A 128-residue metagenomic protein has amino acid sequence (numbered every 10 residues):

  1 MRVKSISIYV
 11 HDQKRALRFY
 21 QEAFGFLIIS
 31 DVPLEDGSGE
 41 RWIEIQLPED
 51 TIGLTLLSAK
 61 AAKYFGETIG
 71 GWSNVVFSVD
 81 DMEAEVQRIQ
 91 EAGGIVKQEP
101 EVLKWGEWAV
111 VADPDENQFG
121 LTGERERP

Functional and structural regions predicted by a protein language model:
M1-S5, G70-N74: Short, solvent-exposed beta-strand edge segments and adjacent coil->beta transition regions
K4-I8, V32-P33, R41, F77 (+1 more regions): Vicinal oxygen chelate
S7-I52: Core segments of cupin and vicinal oxygen chelate
D12-Q13, D80-E83: Helix N-cap motif at beta-to-alpha junctions
F19, E83-R88: Short amphipathic alpha-helices within nucleic acid-binding modules
I29, G39-E40, L57-G66: A short, acidic/glycine-rich surface segment
I45, L54-L56, L121: Generic preference for hydrophobic
P48-G53, A61-K63, M82-A84: Short, charged/polar surface micro-motifs in flexible loops or helix N-caps
